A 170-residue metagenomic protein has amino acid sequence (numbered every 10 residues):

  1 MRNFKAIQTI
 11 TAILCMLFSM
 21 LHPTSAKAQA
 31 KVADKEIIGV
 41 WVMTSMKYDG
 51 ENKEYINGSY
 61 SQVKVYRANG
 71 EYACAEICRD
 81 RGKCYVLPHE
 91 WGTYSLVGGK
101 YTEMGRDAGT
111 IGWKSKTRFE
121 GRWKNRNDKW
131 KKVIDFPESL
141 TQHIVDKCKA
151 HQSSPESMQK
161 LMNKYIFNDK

Functional and structural regions predicted by a protein language model:
M1-T11: Bacterial N-terminal signal peptides that target proteins for export
T11-M20: Bacterial N-terminal signal peptides
H22-A28: Sec/Tat signal peptide C-region and signal peptidase I cleavage site
A28-V42: N-terminal helix-cap/turn-to-beta initiation motif at the start of protein domains
V40-V63: N-terminal targeting signals for Sec/Tat export/insertion, comprising classic cleavable signal peptides
M43-D49, A73-N127: Contiguous, well-ordered beta-strand patches that form the walls/edges of small beta-barrel/beta-sandwich domains
Y55-K83: N-terminal, post-signal-peptide region of Sec/Tat-exported proteins
E103-K170: Beta-sheet ligand-binding and adhesion/scaffold domains
